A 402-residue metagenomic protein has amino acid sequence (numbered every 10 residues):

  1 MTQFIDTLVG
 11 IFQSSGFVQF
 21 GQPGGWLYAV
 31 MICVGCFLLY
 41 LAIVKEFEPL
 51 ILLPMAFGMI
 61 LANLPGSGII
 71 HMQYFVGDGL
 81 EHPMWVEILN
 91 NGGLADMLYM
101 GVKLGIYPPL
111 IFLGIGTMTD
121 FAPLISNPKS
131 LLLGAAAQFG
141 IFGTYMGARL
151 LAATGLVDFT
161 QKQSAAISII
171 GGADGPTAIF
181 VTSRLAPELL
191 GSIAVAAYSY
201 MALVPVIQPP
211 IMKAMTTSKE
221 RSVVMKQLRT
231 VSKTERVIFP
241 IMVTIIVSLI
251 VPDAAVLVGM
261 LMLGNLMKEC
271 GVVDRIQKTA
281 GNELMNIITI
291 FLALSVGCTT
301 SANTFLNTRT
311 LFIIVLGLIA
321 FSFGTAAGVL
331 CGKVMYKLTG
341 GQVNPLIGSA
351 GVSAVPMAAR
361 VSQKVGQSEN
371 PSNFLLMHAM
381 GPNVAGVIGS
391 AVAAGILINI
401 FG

Functional and structural regions predicted by a protein language model:
M1-P23, A29, F75-E87, N91 (+3 more regions): Intrinsically disordered, low-complexity non-transmembrane regions of multi-pass membrane transporters
G25, P123-Y145, S301-G328, A379-N383: Entry/N-cap segments of selected transmembrane alpha helices and their immediately preceding amphipathic helices
L39-L53, F57, G66-I69, T154 (+2 more regions): Flexible hinge motifs at transmembrane-helix junctions and intramembrane kinks/re-entrant loops in multi-pass membrane
I43-L52, I70-M72, L98, M118-L133 (+4 more regions): Interfacial helix-loop-helix linkers and transmembrane-helix boundary segments in multi-pass membrane proteins
L61, Y99-I125, G264-M267, M285-N307: Hydrophobic transmembrane alpha-helices of secondary-active transporters and Na+-translocating membrane complexes
M100, L104, F112-M118, L133-G143 (+5 more regions): Alpha-helical membrane segments and immediately flanking helix-loop junctions that form or couple to the substrate/ion
A196-V272: Membrane-embedded hairpin module used as a gating/binding unit in multi-pass transport and secretion proteins
T244-C331: Transmembrane helical segments that form the transport core of multi-pass membrane transport proteins
